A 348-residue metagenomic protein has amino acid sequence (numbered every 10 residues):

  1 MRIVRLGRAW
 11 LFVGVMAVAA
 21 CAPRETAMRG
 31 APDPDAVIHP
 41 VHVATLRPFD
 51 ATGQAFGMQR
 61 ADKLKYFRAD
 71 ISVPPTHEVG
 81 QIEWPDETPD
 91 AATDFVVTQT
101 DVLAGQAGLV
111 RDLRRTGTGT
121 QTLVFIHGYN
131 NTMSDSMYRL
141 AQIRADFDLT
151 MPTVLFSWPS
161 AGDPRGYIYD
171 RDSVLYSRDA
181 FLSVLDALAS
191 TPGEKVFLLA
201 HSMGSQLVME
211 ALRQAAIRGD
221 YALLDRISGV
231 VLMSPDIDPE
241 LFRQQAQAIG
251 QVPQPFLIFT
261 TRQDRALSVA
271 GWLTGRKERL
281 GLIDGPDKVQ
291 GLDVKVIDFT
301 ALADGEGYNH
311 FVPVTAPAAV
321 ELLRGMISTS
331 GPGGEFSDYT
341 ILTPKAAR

Functional and structural regions predicted by a protein language model:
R2-L11: Bacterial N-terminal signal peptides that target proteins for export
A17-A20: C-terminal motif of bacterial Sec signal peptides marking the signal peptidase cleavage site
P23: Short, conserved catalytic or interaction motifs in soluble domains
T26-D101, G108-D112, T116-G117, M137-A141 (+5 more regions): Lipolytic serine-hydrolase domain surface
Q121: Alpha/beta-hydrolase fold active-site loops
V124-G128, H201: The conserved beta1-alpha1 loop
N131-S136: Short substrate-entry loop that stabilizes the transition state in hydrolases
F181, A200, G204, V208: Gly/Ala-rich beta-loop-alpha elbow adjacent to hydrolase catalytic centers
